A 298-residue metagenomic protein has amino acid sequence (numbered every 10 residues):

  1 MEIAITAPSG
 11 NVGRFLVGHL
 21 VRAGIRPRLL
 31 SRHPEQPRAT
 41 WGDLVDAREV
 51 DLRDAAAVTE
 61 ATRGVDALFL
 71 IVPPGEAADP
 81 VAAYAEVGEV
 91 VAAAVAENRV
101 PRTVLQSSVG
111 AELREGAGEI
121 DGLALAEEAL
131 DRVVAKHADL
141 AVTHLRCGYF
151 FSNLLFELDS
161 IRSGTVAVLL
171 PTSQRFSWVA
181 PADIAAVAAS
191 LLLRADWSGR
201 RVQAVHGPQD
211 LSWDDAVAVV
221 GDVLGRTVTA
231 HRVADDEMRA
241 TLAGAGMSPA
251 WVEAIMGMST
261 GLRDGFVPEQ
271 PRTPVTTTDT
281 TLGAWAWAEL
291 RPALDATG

Functional and structural regions predicted by a protein language model:
M1-G42, R53-A56, R63, P74-A83 (+3 more regions): Oxidoreductase cofactor-interface core, primarily capturing Rossmann-like NAD(P)-dependent enzymes
V50: Cofactor-binding loops of NAD(P)H-dependent oxidoreductases, dominated by short-chain dehydrogenase/reductases
T59, G88, A92, P181-A189 (+1 more regions): Short, amphipathic alpha-helical "lid/cap" segments that border enzyme active or binding sites
T62, D66-F69, V104: N-terminal Rossmann-like NAD(P) cofactor-binding module of classical short-chain dehydrogenase/reductase
I71-A78, D264, P268: Phosphate/nucleotide-donor binding subsite
L224, D236-G298: A hydrophobic C-terminal alpha-helical subdomain
